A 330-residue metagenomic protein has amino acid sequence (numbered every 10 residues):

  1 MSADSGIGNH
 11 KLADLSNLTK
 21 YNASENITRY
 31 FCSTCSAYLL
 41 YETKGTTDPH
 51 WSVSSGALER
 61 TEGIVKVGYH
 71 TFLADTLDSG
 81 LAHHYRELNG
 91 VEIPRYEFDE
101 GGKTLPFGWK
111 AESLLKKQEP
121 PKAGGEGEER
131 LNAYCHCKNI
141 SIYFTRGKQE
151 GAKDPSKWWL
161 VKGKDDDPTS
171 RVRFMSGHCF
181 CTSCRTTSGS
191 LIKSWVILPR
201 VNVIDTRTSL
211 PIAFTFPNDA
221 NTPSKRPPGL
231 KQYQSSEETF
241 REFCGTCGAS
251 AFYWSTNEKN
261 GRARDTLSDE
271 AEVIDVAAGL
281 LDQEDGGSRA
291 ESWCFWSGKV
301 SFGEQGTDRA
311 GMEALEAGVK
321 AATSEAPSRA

Functional and structural regions predicted by a protein language model:
M1-Y134, I140-A330: A short Gly-Trp-Pro
